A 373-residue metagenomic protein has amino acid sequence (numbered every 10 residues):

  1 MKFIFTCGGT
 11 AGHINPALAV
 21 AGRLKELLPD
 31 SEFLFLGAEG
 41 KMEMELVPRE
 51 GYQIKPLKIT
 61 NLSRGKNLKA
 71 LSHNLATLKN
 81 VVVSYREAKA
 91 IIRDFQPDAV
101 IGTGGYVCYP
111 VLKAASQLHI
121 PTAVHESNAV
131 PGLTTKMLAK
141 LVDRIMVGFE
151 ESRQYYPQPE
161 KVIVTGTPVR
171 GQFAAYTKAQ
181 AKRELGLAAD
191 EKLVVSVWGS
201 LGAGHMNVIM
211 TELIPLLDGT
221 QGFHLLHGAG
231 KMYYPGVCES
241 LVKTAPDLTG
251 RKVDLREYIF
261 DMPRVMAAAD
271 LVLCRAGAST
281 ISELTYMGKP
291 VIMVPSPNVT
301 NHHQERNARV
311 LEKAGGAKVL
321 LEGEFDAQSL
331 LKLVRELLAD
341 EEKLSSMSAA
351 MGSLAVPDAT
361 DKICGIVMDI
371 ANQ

Functional and structural regions predicted by a protein language model:
K2, E32, Q53, S116-A179: Active-site-proximal region of nucleotide-activated glycan assembly enzymes, centered on histidine/acidic-rich loops
F3-T10, D30-Y85, K231-Y233, G323: Conserved nucleotide-sugar phosphate-binding/catalytic loop shared by glycosyltransferases and other
L46, K178-R183, L187-V272, E305-R309 (+2 more regions): Donor-nucleotide binding loops and adjacent catalytic segments primarily of GT-B fold Leloir glycosyltransferases
Y52, I120-P121, D270-L271, G288-S296 (+1 more regions): Structural loop-to-beta junction motif characteristic of Rossmann-like glycosyltransferase folds
E87-V100, V107-A123, K136, K140: Glycosyltransferases and closely related glycan-assembly transferases that use nucleotide-activated donors
P97-A99, P263, A267-I281, K289-P290: Acidic donor-binding loop of glycosyltransferase active sites
K343-P357: A short, well-ordered alpha-helix in the C-terminal region of glycosyltransferases
V356-Q373: C-terminal alpha-helical cap of glycosyltransferases
